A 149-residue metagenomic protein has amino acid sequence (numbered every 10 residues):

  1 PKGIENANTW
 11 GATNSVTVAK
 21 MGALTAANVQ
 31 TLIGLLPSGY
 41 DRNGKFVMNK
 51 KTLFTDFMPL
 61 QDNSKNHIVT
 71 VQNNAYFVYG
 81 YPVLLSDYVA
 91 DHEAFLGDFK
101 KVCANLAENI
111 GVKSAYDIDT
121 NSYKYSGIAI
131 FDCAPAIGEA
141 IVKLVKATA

Functional and structural regions predicted by a protein language model:
P1-A12, P37-V47, K51-L53, P82-V83 (+1 more regions): Long, contiguous amphipathic alpha-helices that act as assembly "spine/axial" helices in icosahedral shell and virion
P1-S38, K143-A149: Alpha-helical scaffold segments that mediate packing/assembly in large oligomeric complexes
V16, D56-N63: Short glycine/threonine-rich loop-to-helix capping motif typified by GTGT followed within a few residues by an Asp-Pro
V18-L24, D41-M48, D91-G97, I130-A134: Short, exposed beta-strand "edge-strand" segments with a Pro/Gly-rich flavor and a Y/T-containing core
L24-V29, V47, L53-T55: Domain-core detector
Q30-I33, F57, S126: Generic hydrophobic alpha-helical scaffold/packing signal
G34-Y40, Q72-A75: Short, conserved, surface-exposed binding loops centered on an aromatic residue
L60-A149: Sequence/fold signature of self-assembling virion shell proteins
